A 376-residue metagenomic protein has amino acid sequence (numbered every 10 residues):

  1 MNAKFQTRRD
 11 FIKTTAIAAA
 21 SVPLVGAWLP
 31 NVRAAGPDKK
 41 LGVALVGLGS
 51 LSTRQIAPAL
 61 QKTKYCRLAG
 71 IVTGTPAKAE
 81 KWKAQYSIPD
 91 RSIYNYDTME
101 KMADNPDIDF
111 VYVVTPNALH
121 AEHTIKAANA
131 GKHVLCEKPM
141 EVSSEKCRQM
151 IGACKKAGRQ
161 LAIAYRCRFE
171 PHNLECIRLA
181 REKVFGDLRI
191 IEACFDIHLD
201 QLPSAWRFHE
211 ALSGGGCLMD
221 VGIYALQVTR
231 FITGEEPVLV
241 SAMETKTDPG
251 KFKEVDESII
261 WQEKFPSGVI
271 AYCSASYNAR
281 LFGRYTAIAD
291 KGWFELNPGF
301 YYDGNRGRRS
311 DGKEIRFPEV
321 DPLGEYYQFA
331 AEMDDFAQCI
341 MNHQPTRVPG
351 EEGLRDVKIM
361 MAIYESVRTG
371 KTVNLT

Functional and structural regions predicted by a protein language model:
M1-A19: N-terminal secretory signal peptides and thylakoid transit peptides that target proteins across membranes
T15-S87: N-terminal Rossmann-like dinucleotide-binding module
V22, R166, R284-E351, R355 (+1 more regions): C-terminal glycine/acidic-rich active-site capping loop/insertion
K39, L51-S52, Q160, C167-F252 (+1 more regions): Predominantly a Rossmann-like dinucleotide-binding segment in NAD(P)-dependent oxidoreductases
L45, N95, C136, L161-I163 (+2 more regions): Hydrophobic residues in well-ordered beta-strands that form the structural core
R91-D97: Conserved SAM-binding strand-loop segment of SAM-dependent methyltransferases
F110, P116-N117, A121-R168, K183: Beta-strand-loop-alpha-helix segment that lines the small-molecule cofactor/substrate pocket of alpha/beta enzymes
Q227-D303, A330-Q344: Contiguous beta-strand/loop segments that form the cofactor/metal-binding neighborhood of enzyme cores
